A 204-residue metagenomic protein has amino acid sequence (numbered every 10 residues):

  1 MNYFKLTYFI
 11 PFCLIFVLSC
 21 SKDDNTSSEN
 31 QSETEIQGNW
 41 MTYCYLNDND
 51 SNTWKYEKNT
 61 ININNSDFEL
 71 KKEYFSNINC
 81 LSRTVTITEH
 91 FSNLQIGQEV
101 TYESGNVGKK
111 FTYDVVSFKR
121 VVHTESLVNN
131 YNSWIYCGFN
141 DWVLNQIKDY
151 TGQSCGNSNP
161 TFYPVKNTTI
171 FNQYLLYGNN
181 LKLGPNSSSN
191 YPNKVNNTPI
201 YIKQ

Functional and structural regions predicted by a protein language model:
M1, S21, Q95-Q98: A generic structural motif
M1-L18: Sec-dependent bacterial lipoprotein signal peptides
Y3-L6, Q31, F111, T168: N-terminal cationic leader/targeting segments used for protein routing and processing
L6, N30-S32, E99, S126: Intrinsic disorder/low-complexity segments enriched in polar/small residues
C13, E33, I61, Q173-L175: Generic structural signal for beta-strand residues in well-ordered domains
I15-W40, Q204: Bacterial Sec-dependent N-terminal signal peptides
E33-I63, D67: N-terminal segment immediately downstream of the Sec signal-peptide cleavage site in secreted/extracellular proteins
Y43-S51, E69-N180, P185-N196, I200-Q204: Contiguous, well-ordered beta-strand patches that form the walls/edges of small beta-barrel/beta-sandwich domains
